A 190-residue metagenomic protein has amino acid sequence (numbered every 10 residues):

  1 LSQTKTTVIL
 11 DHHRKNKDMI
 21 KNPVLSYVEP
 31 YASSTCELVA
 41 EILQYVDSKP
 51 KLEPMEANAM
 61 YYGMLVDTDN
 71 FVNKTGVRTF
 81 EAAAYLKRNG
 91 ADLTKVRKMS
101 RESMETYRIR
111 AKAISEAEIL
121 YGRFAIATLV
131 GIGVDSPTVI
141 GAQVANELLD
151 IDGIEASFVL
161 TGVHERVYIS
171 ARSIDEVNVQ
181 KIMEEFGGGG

Functional and structural regions predicted by a protein language model:
S2-K5: Short, conserved loop/helix-junction motifs that constitute active-site signature segments in enzyme catalytic cores
V8-R14, Y31-C36, P54, R88-G90 (+2 more regions): Glycine-rich loops and low-complexity Gly/Arg-rich segments that provide flexible linkers or classic glycine-based
I9, Y27-E29, I126-T128: Structural signal for conserved beta-strand scaffold positions within catalytic alpha/beta enzyme cores
H12-A83: Short alpha-helices
Y61, V66-G190: Hydrophobic helix-and-loop "lid/oligomerization" segment in the mid-to-C-terminal part of catalytic domains
